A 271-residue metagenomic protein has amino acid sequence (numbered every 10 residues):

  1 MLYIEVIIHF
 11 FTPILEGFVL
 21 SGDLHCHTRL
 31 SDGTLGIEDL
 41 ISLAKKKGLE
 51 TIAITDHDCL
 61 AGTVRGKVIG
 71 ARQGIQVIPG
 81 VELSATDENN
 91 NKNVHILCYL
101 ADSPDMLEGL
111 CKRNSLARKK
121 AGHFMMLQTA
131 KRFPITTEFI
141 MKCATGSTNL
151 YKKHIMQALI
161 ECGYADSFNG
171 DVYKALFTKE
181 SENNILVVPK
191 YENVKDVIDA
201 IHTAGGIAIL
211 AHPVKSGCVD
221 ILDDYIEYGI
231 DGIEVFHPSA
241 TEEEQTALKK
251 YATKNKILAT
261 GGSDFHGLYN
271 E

Functional and structural regions predicted by a protein language model:
L2-N93, A175-L186, E192-N270: An N-terminally biased module of ancient metal coordination in phosphate/nucleic-acid-related enzymes
T86-R113, A117, Q157, E161-N183: Active-site gating loops and adjacent loop-to-helix segments of metal-dependent hydrolytic enzymes
K112-H123, G146-N149, Y191: Short, amphipathic alpha-helical segments
L116-K142: Conserved phosphoryl-transfer catalytic core
R132, C162, F236: Change "in soluble alpha/beta enzymes" to "in soluble alpha/beta proteins
P134-T145, D166-V172: Short, surface-exposed acidic
